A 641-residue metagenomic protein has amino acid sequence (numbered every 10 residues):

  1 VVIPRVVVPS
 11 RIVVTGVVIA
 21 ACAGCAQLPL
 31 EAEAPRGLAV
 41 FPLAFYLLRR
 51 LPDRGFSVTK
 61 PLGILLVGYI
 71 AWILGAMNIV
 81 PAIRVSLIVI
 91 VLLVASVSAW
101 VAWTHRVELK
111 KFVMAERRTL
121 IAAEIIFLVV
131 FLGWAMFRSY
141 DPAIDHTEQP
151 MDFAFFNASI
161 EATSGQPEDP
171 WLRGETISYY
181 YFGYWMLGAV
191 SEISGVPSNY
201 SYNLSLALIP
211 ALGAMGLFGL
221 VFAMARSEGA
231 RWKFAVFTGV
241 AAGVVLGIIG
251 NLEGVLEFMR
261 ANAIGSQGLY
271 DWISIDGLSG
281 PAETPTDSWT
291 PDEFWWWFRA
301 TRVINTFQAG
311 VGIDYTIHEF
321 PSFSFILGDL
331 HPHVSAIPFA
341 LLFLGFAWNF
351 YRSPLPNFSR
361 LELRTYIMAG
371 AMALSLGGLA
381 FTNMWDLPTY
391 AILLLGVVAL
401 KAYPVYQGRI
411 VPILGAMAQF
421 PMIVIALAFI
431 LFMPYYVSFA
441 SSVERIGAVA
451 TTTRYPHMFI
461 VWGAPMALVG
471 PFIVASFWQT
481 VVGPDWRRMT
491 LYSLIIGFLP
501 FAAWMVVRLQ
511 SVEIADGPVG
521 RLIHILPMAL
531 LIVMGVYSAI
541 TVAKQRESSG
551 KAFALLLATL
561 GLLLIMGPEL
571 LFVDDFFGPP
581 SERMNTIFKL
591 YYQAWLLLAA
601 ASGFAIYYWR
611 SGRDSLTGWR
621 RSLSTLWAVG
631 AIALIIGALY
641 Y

Functional and structural regions predicted by a protein language model:
T15-R117, L431-F439, V443-T541, Q545 (+2 more regions): Membrane-embedded, hydrophobic transmembrane alpha-helices
G16, A82-A135, A225-V244, Y366-G370 (+3 more regions): Start-transfer (signal-anchor) and selected internal transmembrane alpha helices of multi-pass inner/ER membrane
V40, A44-T59, I70-I73, A99-E116 (+7 more regions): Membrane-interface junctions at the ends of membrane-embedded or membrane-associated helices
R118-I125, V129-L342: Active-site lumenal/periplasmic loops and adjacent helix-entry segments of GT-C-fold, multi-pass membrane
A207-P210, Y390, L526, E582-W609: Hydrophobic/aromatic-rich transmembrane helices and adjacent perimembrane loops
I248-N251, F429-Y436, P568-L571, G630-Y641: Transmembrane alpha-helical segments
S324-F325, A369-T382, I430: Membrane-interface alpha helices of multi-pass inner-membrane proteins
A418-F429, L491-F498, R610-Y641: Signature aromatic-anchored transmembrane alpha helix within multi-pass, membrane-resident enzymes that catalyze glycan
